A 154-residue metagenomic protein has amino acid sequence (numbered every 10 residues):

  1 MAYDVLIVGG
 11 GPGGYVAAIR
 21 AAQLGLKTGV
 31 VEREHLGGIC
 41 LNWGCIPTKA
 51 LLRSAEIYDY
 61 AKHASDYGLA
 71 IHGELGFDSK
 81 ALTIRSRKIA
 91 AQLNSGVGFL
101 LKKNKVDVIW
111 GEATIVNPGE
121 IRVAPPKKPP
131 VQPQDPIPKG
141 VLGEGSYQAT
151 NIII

Functional and structural regions predicted by a protein language model:
M1-G11: Beta1/beta-strand and adjacent pyrophosphate-binding region of the FAD-binding site in flavoprotein oxidoreductases
A2-Y3, I19-L26, V31-I154: Glycine-rich flavin
G14: N-terminal Rossmann-fold NAD(P) dinucleotide-binding loop
